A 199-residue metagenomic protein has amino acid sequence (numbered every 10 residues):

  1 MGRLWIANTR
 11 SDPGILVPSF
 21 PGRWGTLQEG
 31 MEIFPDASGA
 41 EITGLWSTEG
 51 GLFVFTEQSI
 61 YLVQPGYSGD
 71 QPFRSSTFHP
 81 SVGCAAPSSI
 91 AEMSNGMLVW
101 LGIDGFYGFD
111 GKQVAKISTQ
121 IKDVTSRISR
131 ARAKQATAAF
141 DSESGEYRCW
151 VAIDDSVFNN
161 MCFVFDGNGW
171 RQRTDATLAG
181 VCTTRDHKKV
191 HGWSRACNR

Functional and structural regions predicted by a protein language model:
M1-W5, G30: Glycine- and acidic residue-enriched flexible segments with recurrent GG/GxG motifs
G2-R3, A37-R199: Beta-sheet-dominated scaffold domains
I6-L27, L62-P65: Blade/loop signatures of beta-propeller domains
G25-S38: A short helix->beta-strand "capping" segment at the edge of beta-propeller domains
